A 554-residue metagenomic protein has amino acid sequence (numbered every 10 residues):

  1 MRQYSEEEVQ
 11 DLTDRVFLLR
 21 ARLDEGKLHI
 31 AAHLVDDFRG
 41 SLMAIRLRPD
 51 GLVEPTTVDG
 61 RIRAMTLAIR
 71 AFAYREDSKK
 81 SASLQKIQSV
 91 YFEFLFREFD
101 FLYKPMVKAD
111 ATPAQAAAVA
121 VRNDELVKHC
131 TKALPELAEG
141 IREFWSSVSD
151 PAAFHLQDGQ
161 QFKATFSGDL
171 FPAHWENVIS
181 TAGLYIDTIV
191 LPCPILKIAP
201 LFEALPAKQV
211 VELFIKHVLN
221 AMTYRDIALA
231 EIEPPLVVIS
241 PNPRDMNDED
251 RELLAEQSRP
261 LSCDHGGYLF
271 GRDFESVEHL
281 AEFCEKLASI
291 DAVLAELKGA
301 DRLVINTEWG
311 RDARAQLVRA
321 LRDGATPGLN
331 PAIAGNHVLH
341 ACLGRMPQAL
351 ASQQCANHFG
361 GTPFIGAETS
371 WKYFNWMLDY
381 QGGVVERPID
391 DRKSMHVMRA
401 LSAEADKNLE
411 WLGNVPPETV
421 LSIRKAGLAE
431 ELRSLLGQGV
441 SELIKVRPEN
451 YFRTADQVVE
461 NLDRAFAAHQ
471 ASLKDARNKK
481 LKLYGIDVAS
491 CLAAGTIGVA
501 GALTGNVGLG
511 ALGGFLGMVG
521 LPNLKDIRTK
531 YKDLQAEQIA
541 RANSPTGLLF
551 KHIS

Functional and structural regions predicted by a protein language model:
M1-Q438: Contiguous patches in non-transmembrane
D24, D50, A295, I305 (+7 more regions): Residue-level signal for secondary-structure boundary elements
M398, W411-V415, V459-I486, G505-S554: Membrane-engaging insertion elements
D406-K479, G547: Membrane-active amphipathic alpha-helices
V488-T496: C-terminal accessory/binding modules appended to enzymatic or scaffolding proteins
G495-G505: Hydrophobic alpha-helical transmembrane segments
